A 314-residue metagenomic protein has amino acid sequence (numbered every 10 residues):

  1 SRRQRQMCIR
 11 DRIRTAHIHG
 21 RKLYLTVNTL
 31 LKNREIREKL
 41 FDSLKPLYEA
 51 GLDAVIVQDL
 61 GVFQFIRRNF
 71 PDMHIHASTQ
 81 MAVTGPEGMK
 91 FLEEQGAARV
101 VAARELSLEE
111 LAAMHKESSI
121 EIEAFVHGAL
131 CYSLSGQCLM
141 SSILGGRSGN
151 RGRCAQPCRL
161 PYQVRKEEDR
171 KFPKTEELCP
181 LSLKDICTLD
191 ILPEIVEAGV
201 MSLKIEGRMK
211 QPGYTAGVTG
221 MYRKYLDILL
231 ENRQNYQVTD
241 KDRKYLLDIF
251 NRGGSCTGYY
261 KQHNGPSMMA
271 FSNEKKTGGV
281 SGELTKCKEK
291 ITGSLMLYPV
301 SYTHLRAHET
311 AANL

Functional and structural regions predicted by a protein language model:
Q4-D11, T303-T310: Conserved small/polar residues in nucleotide/adenosyl-binding loops
R10, L60-I66, L106-E117, P212-Y214: Active-site-adjacent beta->alpha loops and helix N-cap segments on the catalytic face of soluble alpha/beta enzymes
R10, R14-N69, H74-A82: Active-site beta->alpha loop and helix N-cap motifs at the rims of alpha/beta catalytic domains
K22-Y24, A54, H74-H76, R99 (+2 more regions): Structural preference for beta-strand elements that scaffold enzyme active sites
D59, L92, A124, I205: Conserved, mostly hydrophobic/aromatic
V126, Y132-A198, P212, A216: Hydrophobic, secondary-structure "cap" segments at the distal end of domains
T188, E194, S202-Q234: Extended, domain-scale alpha-helical bundle/helix-rich regions
M269-E309: Beta-strand/loop-dominated core regions that host nucleotide or nucleotide-derived cofactor-binding catalytic loops
